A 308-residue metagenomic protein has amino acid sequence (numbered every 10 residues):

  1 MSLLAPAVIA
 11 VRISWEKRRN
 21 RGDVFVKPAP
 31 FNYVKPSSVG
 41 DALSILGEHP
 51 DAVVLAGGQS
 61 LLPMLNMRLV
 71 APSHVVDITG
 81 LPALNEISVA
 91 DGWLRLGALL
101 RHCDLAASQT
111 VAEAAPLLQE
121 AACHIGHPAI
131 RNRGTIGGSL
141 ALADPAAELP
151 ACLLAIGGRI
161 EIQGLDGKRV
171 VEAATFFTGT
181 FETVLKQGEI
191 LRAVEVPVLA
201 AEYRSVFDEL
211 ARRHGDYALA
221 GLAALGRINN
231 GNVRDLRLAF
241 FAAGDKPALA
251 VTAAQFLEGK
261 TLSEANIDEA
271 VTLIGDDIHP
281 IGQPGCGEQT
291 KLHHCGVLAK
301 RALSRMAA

Functional and structural regions predicted by a protein language model:
S2-V8: Local cysteine-cluster metal-coordination motifs and their immediate loop/turn environment, predominantly Fe-S cluster
I9-A308: C-terminal structural segment of proteins
